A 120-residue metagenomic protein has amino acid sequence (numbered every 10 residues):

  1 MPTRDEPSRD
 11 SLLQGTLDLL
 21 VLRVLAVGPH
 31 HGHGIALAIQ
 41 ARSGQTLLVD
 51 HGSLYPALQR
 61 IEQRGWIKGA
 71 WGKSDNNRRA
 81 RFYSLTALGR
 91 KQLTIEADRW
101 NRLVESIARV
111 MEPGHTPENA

Functional and structural regions predicted by a protein language model:
M1-D10: Short, Lys/Arg-enriched N-terminal segment that forms or immediately precedes the first helix of a structured domain
T3, L88-A120: Amphipathic alpha-helical dimerization/coiled-coil segments that flank or bridge DNA-binding/regulatory modules
R9-S53: N-terminal helix-turn-helix DNA-binding core of bacterial DNA-binding proteins
R23, L37, Q59, T94 (+1 more regions): A cross-family signal for key residues in well-ordered alpha-helices that form functional helical elements
L48, A70, N119-A120: Short, hydrophobic secondary-structure boundary micro-motifs
L54-I61: Basic amphipathic alpha-helical segments that dock to polyanions
E62-R78, S84: Beta-hairpin "wing" of winged helix-turn-helix
